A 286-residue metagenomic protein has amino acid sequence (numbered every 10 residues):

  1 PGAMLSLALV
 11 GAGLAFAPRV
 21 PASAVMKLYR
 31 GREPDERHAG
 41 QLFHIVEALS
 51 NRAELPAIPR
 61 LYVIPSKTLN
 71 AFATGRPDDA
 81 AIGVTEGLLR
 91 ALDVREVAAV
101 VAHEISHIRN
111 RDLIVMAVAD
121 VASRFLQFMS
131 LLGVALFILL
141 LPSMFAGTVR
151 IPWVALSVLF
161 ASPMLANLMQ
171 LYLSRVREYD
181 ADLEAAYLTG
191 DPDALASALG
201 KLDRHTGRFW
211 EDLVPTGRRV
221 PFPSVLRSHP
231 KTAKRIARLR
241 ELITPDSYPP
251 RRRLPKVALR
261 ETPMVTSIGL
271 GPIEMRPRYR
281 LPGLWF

Functional and structural regions predicted by a protein language model:
G2-M26, E47, N51, V158-Q170: Transmembrane alpha-helices and immediately adjacent membrane-cytoplasm interface residues in multi-pass integral
A12, F16, V20, L126 (+6 more regions): Alpha-helical membrane-inserting segments
G13-A117: Peri-catalytic and regulatory segments of divalent metal-dependent proteins
S23-V25, R175-E178: Juxtamembrane/interface segments at transmembrane-helix termini
D35-I45, R60-R76, G133-F137, E184-L188 (+1 more regions): Alpha-helical membrane-embedding segments and immediately adjacent membrane-interface amphipathic helices
R111-P142, L195-R208: Post-HEXXH active-site segment of zinc metalloproteases
L141-S174, E184-F286: Cytosolic-facing loops and C-terminal tails of multi-pass membrane proteins
A181: Phosphate-/nucleic-acid-contacting segments
